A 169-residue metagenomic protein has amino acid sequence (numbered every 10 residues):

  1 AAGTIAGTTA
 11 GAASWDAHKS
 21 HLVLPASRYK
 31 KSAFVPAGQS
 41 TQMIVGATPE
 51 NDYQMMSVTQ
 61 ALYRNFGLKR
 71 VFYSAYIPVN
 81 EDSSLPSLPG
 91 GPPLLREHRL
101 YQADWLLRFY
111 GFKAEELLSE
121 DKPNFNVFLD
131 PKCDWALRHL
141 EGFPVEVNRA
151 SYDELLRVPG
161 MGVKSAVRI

Functional and structural regions predicted by a protein language model:
A1-F112, L117: Conserved AdoMet/S-adenosylmethionine-binding subsite of the radical SAM
P86-R157, A166: Long, highly charged, low-complexity intrinsically disordered interaction regions that mediate electrostatic DNA/RNA
